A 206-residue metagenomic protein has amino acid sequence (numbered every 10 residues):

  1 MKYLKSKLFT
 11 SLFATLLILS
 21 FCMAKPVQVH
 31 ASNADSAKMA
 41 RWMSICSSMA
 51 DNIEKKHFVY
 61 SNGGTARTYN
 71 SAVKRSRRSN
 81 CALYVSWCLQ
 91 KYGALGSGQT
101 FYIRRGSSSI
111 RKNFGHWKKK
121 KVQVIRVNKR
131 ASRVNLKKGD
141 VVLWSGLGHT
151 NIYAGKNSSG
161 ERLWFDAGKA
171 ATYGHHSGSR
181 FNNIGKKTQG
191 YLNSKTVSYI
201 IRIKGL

Functional and structural regions predicted by a protein language model:
Y3-V27: Sec-dependent N-terminal signal peptides of Gram-positive bacterial secreted proteins and lipoproteins
H30-Q99: N-terminal capping segments
M43, E161, V197: A residue-level signal for beta-strand positions that form part of recognition/binding surfaces within mature
C46-H57, C88-G96, F114, K118-K121 (+3 more regions): Sec/Tat-exported extracytoplasmic proteins
Y60-S76, L143-Y191: Glycine-rich catalytic cores of cysteine/serine-nucleophile enzymes that process amide/ester linkages in cell-envelope
L95-Y173: ...with weaker cross-activation on analogous glycine-rich loops/strands in unrelated enzymes
N182-L206: Low-complexity, Gly/Ser/Thr/Pro-rich intrinsically disordered linker/tail segments
